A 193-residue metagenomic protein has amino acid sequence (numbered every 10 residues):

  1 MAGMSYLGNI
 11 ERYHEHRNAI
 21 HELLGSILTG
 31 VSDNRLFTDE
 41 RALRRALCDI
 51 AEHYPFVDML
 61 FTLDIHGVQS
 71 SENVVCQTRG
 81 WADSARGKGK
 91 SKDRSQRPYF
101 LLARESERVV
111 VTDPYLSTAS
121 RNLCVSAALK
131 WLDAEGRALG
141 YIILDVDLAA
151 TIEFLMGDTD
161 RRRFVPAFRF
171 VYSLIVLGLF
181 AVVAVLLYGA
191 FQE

Functional and structural regions predicted by a protein language model:
A2-R45: Extracellular/periplasmic ligand-binding regions of membrane signal-transduction receptors
R45-H53, L102: Amphipathic alpha-helical regulatory segments at dimerization interfaces that relay allosteric signals between sensory
E52-Q69, V109, T159-S173: Short N-terminal helix-loop-first-beta-strand/juxtamembrane motif that initiates sensory/input modules
D64, S117, D133: Acidic surface patches and DE-rich sequence motifs
D64-A82: GAF sensory/regulatory domain recognition with acknowledged cross-activation on helical regulatory dimers
Q77-Y115: Extracytoplasmic/periplasmic sensor domains and loops in membrane signaling proteins
S120-T159: Conserved beta-strands of PAS-like sensory domains
F164-E193: Alpha-helical transmembrane segments and their helix-membrane boundary motifs
